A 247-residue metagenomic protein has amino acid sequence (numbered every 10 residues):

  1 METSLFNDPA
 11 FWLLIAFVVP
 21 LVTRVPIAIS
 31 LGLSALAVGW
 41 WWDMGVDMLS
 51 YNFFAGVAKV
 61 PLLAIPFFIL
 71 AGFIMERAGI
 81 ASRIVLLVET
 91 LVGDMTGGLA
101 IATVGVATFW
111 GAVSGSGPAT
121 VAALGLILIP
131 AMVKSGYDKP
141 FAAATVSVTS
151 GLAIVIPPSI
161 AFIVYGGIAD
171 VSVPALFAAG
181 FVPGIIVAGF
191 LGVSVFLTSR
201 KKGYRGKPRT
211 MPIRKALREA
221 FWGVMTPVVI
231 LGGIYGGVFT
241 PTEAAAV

Functional and structural regions predicted by a protein language model:
M1-V247: Alpha-helical transmembrane segments of multi-pass membrane transport proteins
